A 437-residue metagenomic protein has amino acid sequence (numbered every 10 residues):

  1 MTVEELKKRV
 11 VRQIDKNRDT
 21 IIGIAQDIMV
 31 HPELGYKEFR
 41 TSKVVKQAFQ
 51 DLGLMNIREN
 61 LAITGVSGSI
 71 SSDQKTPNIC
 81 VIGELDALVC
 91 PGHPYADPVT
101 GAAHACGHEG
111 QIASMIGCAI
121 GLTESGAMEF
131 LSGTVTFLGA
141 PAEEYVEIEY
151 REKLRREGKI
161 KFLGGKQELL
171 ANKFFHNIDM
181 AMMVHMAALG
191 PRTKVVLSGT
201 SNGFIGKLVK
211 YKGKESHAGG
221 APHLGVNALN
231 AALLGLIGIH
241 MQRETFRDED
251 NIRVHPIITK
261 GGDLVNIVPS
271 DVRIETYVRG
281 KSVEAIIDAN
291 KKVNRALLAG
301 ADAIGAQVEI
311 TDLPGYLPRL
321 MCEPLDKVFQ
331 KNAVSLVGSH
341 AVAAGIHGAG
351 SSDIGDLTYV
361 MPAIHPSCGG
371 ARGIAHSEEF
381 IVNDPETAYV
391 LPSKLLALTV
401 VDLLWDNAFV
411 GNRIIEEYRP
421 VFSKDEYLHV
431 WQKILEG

Functional and structural regions predicted by a protein language model:
T2-A105, E109-T136, P141-A142: Acidic/His- and Gly-rich active-site-bordering loop/insert found across diverse amide/peptide-bond hydrolases
E4, K8-V11, D15-I22, F39 (+12 more regions): Electropositive phosphate-/nucleotide-binding environments in soluble metabolic enzymes
I28, V81, H108, F137 (+6 more regions): Divalent metal-coordination and catalytic microenvironments
M29-H31, D86, H104, H108-Q111 (+4 more regions): Histidine-centered active-site/metal-ligand motif
V81-Y95, T200-K212, P366-A375: Acidic-glycine-rich active-site phosphate/pyrophosphate-binding loop
H93-A103, E109-G110, S125-H255, G262-I267: Histidine/acidic-residue-rich, glycine-tolerant segments that coordinate divalent metal ions
L233-G437: Metal-dependent amide/peptide-bond hydrolase catalytic core, centered on the "pita-bread" metallohydrolase fold
